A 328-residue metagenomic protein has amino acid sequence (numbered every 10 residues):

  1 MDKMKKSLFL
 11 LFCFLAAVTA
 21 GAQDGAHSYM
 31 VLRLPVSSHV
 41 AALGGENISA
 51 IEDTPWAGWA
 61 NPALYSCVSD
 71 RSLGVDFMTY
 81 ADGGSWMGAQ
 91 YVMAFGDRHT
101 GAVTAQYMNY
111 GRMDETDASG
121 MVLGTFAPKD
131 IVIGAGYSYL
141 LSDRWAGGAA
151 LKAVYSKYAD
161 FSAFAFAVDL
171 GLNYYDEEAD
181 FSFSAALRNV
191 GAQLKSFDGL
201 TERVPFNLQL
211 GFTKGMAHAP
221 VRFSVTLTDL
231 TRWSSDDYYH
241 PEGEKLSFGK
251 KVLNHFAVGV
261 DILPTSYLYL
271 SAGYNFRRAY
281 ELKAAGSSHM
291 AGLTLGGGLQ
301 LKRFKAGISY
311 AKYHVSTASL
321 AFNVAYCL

Functional and structural regions predicted by a protein language model:
M1-S7, D143: Positively charged n-region of N-terminal signal peptides that target proteins for export
S7-A17: Sec-dependent N-terminal signal peptides
V18-A22: Sec/Tat signal peptide C-region and signal peptidase I cleavage site
Q23-L328: Subset of outer-membrane beta-barrel
